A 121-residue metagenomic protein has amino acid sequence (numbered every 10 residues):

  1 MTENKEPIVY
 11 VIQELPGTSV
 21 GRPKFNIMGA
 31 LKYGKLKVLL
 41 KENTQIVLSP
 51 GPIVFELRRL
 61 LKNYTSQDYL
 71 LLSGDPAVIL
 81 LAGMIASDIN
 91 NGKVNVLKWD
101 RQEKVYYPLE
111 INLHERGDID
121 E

Functional and structural regions predicted by a protein language model:
M1-Y69, L81-E121: Long, low-complexity, Lys/Arg-enriched
L72: Short, surface-exposed polybasic-aromatic patches that bind anionic ligands, especially phosphate groups
P76-A77: Short beta->alpha connector loops
